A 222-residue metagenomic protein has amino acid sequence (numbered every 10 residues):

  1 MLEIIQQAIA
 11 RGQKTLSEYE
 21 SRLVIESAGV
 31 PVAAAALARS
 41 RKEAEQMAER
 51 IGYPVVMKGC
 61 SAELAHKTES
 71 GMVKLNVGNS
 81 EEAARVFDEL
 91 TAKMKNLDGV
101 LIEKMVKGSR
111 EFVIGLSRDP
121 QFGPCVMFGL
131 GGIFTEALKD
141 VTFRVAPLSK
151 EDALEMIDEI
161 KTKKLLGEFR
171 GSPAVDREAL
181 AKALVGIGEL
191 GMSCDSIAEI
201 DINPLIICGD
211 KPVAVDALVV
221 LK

Functional and structural regions predicted by a protein language model:
M1-I202, I206-K222: ATP-dependent carboxylate/acyl-activation modules
